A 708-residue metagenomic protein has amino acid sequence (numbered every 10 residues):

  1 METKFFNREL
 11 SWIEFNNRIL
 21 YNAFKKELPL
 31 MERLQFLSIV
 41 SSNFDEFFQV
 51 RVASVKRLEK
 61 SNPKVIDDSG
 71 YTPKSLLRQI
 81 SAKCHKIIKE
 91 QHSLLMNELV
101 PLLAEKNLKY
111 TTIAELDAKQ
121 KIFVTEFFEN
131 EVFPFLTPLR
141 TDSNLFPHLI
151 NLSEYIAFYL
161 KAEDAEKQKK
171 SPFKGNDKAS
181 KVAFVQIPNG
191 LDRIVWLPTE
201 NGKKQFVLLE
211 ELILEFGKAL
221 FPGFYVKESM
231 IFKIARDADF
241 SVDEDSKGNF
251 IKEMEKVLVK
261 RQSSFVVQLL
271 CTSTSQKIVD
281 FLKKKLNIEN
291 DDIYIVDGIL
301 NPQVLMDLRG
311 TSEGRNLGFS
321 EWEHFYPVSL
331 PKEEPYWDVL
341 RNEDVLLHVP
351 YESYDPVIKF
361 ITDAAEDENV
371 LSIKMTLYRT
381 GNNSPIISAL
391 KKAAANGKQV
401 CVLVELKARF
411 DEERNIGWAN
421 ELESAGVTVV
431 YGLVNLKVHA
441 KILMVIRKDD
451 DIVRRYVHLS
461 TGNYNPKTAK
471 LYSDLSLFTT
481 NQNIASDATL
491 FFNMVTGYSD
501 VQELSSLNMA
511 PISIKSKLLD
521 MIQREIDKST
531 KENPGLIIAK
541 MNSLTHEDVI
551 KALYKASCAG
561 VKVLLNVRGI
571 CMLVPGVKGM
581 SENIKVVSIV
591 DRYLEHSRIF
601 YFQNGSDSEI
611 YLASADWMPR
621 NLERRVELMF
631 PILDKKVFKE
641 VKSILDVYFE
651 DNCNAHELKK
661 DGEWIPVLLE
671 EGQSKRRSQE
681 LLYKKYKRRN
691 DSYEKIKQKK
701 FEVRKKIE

Functional and structural regions predicted by a protein language model:
M1-I537, K555, A559, C571-E708: N-terminal localization/anchoring segments of enzymes in phospholipid and broader phosphate metabolism
E547-I550, Y554: Glycine/threonine-rich ATP-lid/beta-loop region of ATP-binding domains
K562-N566: Hydrophobic alpha/beta core scaffold segments
